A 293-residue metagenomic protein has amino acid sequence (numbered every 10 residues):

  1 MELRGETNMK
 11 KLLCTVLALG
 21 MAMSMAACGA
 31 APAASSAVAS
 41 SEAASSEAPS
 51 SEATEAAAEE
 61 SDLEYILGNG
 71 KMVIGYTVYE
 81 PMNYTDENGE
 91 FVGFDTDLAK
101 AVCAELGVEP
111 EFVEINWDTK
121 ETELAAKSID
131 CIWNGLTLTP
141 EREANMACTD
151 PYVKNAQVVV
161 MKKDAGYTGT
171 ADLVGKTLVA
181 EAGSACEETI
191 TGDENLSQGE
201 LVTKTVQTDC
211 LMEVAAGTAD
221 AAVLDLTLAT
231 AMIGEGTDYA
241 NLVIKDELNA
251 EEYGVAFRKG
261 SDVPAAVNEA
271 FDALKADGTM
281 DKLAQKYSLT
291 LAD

Functional and structural regions predicted by a protein language model:
A26-A39: Bacterial lipoprotein signal-peptidase II cleavage site
A31, T96-E105, T177, S184-A185 (+1 more regions): Extended ligand-binding regions for polar small-molecule ligands
E55-G135: Extracytoplasmic small-molecule ligand-binding "clamshell" domains of the periplasmic binding protein/Venus flytrap
A56-E60, A185-T205, A240-E247, E269-D293: Ligand-binding clefts/hinges and TM-proximal coupling segments of bilobed small-molecule sensing domains
K100, A104-E105, V113-E114, D118-I132 (+4 more regions): Short helices/loops that flank or line small-molecule/ion binding pockets
L136-A144, T189-G192, A215-A216, D220-N249: A ligand-binding cleft/hinge motif common to bilobed small-molecule-binding domains
K154-M161, L226, T230-D272, T290-D293: Periplasmic-binding protein-like
M161-L178: Flexible hinge/capping segments at coil-to-helix
